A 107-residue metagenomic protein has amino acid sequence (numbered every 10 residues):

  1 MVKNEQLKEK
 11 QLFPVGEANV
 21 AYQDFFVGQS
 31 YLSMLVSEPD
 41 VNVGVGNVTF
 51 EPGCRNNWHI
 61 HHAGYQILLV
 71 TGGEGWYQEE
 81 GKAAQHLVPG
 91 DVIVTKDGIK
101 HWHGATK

Functional and structural regions predicted by a protein language model:
M1-V43: A short, N-terminal "cap"/entry segment at the start of jelly-roll beta-barrel domains of the cupin/DSBH fold
Q29-Y31, G44-H62: Conserved short histidine dyad/triad with adjacent acidic residue
P52, H61-W76, E80-G81: Glycine- and acidic-residue-biased ligand/ion/polar-headgroup-sensing regions
G81-G98: Short acidic-glycine-tyrosine-enriched beta hairpin
G104-T106: Asparagine-centered strand-capping/turn motif at beta-strand->loop junctions
